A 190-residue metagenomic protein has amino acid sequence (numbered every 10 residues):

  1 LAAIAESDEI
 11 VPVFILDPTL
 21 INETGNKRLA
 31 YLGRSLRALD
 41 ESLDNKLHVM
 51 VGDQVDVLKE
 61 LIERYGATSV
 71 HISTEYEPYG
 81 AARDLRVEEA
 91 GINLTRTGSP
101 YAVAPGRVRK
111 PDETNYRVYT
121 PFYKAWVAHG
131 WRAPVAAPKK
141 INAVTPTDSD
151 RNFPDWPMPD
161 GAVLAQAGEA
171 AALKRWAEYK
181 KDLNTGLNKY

Functional and structural regions predicted by a protein language model:
L1-P134: Trp/Phe/Arg-rich N-terminal binding region typifying the photolyase-homology
N115, T120-Y190: Glycine/tryptophan-enriched, flexible segments
